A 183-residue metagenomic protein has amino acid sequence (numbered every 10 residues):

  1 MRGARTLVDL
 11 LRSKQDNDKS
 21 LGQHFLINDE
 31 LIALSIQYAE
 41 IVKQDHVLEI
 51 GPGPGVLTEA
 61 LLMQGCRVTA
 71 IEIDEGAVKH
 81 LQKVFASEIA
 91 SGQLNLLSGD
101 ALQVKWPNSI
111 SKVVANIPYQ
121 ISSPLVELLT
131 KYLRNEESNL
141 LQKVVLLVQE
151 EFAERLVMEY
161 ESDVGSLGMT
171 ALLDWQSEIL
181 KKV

Functional and structural regions predicted by a protein language model:
M1-V183: Catalytic cores of RNA-modifying enzymes
